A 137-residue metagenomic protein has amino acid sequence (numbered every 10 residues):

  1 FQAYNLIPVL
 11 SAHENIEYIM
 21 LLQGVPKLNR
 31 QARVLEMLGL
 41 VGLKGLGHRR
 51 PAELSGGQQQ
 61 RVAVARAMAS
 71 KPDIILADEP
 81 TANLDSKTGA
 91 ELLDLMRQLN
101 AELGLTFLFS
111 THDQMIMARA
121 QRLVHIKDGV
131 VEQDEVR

Functional and structural regions predicted by a protein language model:
F1-R119, L123-H125: ABC family nucleotide-binding domain
L123-E135: H-loop (His-switch) and adjacent beta-strand-loop-beta switch element of ABC-type ATPase nucleotide-binding domains
